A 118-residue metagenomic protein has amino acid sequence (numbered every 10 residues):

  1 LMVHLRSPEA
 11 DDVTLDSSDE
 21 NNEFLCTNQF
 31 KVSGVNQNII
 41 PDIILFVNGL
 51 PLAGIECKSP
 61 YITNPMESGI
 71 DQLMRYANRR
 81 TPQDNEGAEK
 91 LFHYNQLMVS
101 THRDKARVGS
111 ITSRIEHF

Functional and structural regions predicted by a protein language model:
L1-F118: Accessory nucleic-acid engagement/destabilization modules that flank
